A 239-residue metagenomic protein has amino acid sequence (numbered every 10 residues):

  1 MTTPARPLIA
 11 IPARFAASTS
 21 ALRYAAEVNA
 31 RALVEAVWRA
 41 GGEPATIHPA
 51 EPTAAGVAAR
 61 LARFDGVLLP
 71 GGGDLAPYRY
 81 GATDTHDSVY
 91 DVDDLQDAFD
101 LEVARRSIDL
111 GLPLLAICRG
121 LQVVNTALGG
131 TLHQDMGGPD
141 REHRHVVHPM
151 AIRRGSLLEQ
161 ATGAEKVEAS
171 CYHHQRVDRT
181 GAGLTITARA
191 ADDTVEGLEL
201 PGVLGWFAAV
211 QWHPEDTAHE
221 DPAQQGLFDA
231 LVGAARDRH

Functional and structural regions predicted by a protein language model:
M1-L115, T126-L128, H133, G137-V146 (+6 more regions): N-terminal beta1-alpha1 cap of cysteine-dependent amidohydrolase-like domains
C118: Conserved G/P- and acidic residue-centered "switch" motifs that form tight phosphate/ATP-binding loops in soluble
L121: The feature captures the ABC ATPase H-loop/switch
C171: Short, basic/aromatic recognition patches
F207-W212: Active-site-proximal beta-strand elements of phosphoester/diester hydrolases
